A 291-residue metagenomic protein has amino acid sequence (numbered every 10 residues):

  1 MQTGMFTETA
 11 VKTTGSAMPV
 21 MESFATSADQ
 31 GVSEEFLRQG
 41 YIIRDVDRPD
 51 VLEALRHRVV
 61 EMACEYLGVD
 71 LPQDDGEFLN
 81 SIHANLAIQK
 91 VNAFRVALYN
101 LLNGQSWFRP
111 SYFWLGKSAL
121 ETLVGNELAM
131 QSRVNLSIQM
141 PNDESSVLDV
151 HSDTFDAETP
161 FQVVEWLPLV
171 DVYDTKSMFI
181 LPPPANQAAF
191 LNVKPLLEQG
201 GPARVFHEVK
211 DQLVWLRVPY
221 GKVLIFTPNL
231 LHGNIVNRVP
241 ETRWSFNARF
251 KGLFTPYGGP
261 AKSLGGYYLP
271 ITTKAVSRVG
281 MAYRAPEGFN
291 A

Functional and structural regions predicted by a protein language model:
M1-S118, T122-L123, P219, F289-A291: N-terminal auxiliary "cap/dimerization" subdomain that precedes the catalytic jelly-roll/cupin core of mononuclear
S33-E35, T154-T159, L169-V170, W215-R217 (+1 more regions): A general structural signal for short secondary-structure junctions and capping/turn motifs
R48-V51, L136-D143, F155, D171-V172 (+3 more regions): Short, solvent-exposed loop/turn segments at secondary-structure junctions
W114-Y173, S177-M178: Conserved double-stranded beta-helix
S146-V150, F161-Q162, T175-P183, A189-V193 (+2 more regions): A short secondary-structure junction signal
V163, K222, W244: Residue-level detector of short, conserved catalytic/binding motifs and their immediate flanks
Y173-L231: Double-stranded beta-helix
L231, I235-A291: Non-heme Fe(II)/2-oxoglutarate
